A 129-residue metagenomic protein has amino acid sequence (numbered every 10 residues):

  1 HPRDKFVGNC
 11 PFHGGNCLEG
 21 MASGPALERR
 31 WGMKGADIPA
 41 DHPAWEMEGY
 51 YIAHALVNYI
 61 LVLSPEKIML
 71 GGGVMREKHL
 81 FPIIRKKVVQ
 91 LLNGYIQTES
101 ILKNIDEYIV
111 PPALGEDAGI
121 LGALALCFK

Functional and structural regions predicted by a protein language model:
P2-D4: Immediate flanking context of iron-sulfur cluster ligation sites
F6-K129: ATP-binding/phosphotransfer module of carbohydrate and carboxylate kinases, centering on a glycine-rich
